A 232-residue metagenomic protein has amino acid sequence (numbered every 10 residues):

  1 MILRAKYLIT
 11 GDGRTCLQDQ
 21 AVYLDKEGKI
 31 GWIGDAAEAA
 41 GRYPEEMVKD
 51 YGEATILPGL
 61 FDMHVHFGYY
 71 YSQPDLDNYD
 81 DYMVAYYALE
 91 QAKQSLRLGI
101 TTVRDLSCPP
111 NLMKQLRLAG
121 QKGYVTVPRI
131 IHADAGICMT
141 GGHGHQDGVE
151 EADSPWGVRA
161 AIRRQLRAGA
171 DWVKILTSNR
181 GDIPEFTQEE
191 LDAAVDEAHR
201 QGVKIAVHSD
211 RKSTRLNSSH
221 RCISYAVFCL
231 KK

Functional and structural regions predicted by a protein language model:
M1-R42, I56: N-terminal metal-binding scaffold of metallo-dependent hydrolase/deaminase domains
K6, V22, G28, E53 (+5 more regions): Divalent metal-coordination and catalytic microenvironments
A54-A119, G141-H143, S213: Metal-associated gating/positioning segment near the N- to mid-region
Q73-Y86, H143-A160, K204-A206: Active-site mouth loops of central-metabolism enzymes
A88-M113, V127-G136, A168-R180, K204: Divalent metal-dependent hydrolysis catalytic cores, especially in the metallo-beta-lactamase
L118, K122-G136, E185-V207: Alpha-helix-loop-beta-strand connector modules within alpha/beta enzyme cores
G141-D196: Active-site gating/metal-coordination segments in enzymes
K212, L216-K232: Single conserved hydrophobic/aromatic residue that forms the stacking wall/gate of nucleotide- or nucleobase-binding
